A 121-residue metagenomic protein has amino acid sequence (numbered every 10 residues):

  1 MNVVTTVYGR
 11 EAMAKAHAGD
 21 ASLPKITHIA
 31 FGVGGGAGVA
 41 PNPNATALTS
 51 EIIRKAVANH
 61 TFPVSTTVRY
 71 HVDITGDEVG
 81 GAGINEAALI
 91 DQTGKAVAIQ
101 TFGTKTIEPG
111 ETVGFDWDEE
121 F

Functional and structural regions predicted by a protein language model:
M1-I84, Q92-F121: Small cysteine-rich, disulfide-bonded extracellular modules of the LU/uPAR three-finger superfamily and closely related
